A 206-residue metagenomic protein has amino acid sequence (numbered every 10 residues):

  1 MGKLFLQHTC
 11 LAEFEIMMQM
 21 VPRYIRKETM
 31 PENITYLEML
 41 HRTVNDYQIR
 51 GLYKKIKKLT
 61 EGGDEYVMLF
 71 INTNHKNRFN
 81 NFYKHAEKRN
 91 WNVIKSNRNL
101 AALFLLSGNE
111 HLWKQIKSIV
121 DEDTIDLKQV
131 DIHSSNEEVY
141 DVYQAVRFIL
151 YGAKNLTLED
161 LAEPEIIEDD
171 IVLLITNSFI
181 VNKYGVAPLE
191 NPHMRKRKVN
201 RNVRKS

Functional and structural regions predicted by a protein language model:
M1-H133, Y151-S206: Extended, charge-biased low-complexity segments that typically form long amphipathic alpha-helices/coiled-coils
N136: Short gly/ser-rich anion-binding loops that grip negatively charged ligand groups
V139-V142: Long, hydrophobic alpha/beta structural blocks
